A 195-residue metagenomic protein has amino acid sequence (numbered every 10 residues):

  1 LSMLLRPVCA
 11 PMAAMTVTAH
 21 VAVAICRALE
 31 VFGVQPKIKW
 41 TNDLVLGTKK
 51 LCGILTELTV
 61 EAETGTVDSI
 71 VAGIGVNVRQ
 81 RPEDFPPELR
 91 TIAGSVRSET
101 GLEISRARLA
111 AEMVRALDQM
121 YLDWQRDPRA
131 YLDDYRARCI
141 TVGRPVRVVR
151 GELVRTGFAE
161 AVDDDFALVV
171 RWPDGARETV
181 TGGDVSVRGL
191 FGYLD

Functional and structural regions predicted by a protein language model:
L1-S69, I92, R97-D127: Contiguous, small/hydrophobic- and glycine-enriched helical/loop subdomains that border and often "cap" functional
R79-L89: Cytochrome P450 core scaffold surrounding the K-helix E-X-X-R motif and the conserved "meander" helix-loop region
R79-R81, S98-E99, T179-T181: RNase H-like, two-metal
L89-E99, G183-G189: PP2C/PPM family metal-dependent serine/threonine protein phosphatase catalytic domain, recognizing the conserved
E99-E152, F191-D195: Conserved, helical-rich catalytic subdomain that frames metal- and/or nucleotide-binding sites in enzyme alpha/beta
V142-D195: Conserved RNA-binding domains used in RNP assembly and mRNA/RNA metabolism
